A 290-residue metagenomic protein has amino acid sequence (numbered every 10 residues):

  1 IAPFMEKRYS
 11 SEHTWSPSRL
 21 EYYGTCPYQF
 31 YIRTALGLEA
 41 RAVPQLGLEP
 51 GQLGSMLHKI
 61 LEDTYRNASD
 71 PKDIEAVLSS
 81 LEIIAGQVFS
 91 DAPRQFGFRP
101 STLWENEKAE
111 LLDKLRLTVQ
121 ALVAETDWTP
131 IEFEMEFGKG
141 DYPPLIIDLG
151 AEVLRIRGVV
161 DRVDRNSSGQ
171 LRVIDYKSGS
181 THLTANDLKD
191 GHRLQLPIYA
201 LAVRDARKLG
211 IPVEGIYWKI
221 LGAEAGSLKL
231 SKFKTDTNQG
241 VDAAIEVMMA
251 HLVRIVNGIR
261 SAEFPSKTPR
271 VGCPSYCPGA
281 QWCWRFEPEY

Functional and structural regions predicted by a protein language model:
I1-Y290: RecB-family 4Fe-4S metal-dependent nuclease core
